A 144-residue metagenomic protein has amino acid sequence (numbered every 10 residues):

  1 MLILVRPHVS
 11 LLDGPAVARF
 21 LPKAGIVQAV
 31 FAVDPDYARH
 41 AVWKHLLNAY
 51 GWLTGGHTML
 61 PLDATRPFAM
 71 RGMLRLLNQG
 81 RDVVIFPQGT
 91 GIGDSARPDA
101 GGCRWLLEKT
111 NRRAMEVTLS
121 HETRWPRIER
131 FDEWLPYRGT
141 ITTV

Functional and structural regions predicted by a protein language model:
L2-A64: Catalytic core of membrane glycerolipid acyltransferases/transacylases, capturing the structured, soluble-facing
I3-V5, D82-F86: Structural motif
G14-P15, W43-K44, M70, A96-A100: Conserved strand-to-helix beginnings and helix N-cap segments that scaffold or border functional pockets
D34-D36, L62, Q88-T90, L119-S120: Histidine- and/or cysteine-centered catalytic micro-motif in compact active-site loops
L62-P67, A96: A conditional alpha-helix N-cap/helix-loop micro-motif detector
R71-L74, R104: Short hydrophobic/charged patches on amphipathic alpha-helices used for structural packing and interfaces
N78-D82, G89-V144: A cross-family acyltransferase "interaction/gating" segment
